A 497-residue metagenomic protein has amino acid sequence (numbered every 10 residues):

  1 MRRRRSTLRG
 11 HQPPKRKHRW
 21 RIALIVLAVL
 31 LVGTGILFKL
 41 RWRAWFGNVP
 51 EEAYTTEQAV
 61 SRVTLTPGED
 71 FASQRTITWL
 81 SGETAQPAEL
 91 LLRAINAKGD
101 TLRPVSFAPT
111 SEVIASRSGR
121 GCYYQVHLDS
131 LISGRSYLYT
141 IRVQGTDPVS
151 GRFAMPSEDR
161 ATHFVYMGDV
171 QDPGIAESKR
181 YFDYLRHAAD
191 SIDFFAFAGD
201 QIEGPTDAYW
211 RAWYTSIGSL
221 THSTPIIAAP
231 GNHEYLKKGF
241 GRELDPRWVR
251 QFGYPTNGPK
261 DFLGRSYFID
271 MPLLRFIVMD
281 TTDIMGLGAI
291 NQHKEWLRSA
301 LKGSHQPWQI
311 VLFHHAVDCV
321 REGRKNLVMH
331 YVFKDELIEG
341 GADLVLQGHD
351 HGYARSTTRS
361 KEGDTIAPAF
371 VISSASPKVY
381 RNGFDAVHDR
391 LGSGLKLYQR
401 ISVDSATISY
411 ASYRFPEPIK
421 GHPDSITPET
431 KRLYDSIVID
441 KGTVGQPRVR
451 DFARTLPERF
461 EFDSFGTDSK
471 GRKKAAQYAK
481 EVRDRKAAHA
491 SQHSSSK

Functional and structural regions predicted by a protein language model:
R2-Y166, G394, V403-K497: Acidic, histidine-bearing metal-coordination/catalytic regions of metal-dependent phosphoesterases
N96-Y123, H163-Y181, L236-F240, V249-G258 (+5 more regions): Acidic/histidine-rich helix-loop elements that form or flank divalent-metal/phosphate-binding sites at the catalytic
Q125-H127, S136-R152, R211-H305, V332-F333 (+1 more regions): Extended active-site neighborhood of metal-dependent phosphoesterases/phosphodiesterases
T146-A198, E203: An acidic-aromatic substrate-binding cleft motif
Y166-G168, F194-D200, I226-N232, M279-D280 (+3 more regions): Active-site neighborhood of phospho(di)ester-bond hydrolases with catalytic His/Asp-centered motifs
S178-K238: Core catalytic region of metal-dependent phosphoesterases/phosphodiesterases, especially metallo-beta-lactamase-like
R186-A188, K302, I338: Non-catalytic positions within long, well-ordered alpha-helices that form the structural scaffold/packing of enzyme
S304-Q347, T365: Active-site-proximal segments of metal-dependent phosphoesterases and phosphodiesterases across multiple
